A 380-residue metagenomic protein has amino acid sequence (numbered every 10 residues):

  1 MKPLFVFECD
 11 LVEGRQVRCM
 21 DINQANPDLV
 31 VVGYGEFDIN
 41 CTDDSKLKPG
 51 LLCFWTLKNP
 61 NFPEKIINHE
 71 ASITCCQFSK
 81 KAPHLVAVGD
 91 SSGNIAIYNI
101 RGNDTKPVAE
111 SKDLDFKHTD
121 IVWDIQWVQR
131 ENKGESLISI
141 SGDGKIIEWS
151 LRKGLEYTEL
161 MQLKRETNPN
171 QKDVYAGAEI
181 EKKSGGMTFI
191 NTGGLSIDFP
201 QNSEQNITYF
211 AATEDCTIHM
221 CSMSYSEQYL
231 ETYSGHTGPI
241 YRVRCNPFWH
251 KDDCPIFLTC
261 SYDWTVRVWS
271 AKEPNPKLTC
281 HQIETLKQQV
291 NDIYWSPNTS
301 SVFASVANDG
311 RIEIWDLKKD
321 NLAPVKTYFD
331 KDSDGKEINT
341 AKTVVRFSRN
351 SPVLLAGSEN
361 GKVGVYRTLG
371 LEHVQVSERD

Functional and structural regions predicted by a protein language model:
M1-G50, F54, K106-A109, E135-S136 (+16 more regions): Acidic and/or Ser/Thr-rich intrinsically disordered tails and linkers that flank eukaryotic scaffold proteins
N23-A25, S79-K81, V128-R130, P200-N202 (+3 more regions): Structural WD40 beta-propeller signal
G50-N61, I66, A71-M187, Y294-S296 (+3 more regions): Conserved, structured regulatory domains from eukaryotic proteins
D115-V122, Y233-R242, K277-Y294, N321-R349 (+1 more regions): Conserved blade-ending motifs and adjacent loop-strand segments that build the rim/top face of beta-propeller domains
K251, V268, K287-D320: Loop/turn-rich, solvent-exposed surfaces of beta-rich toroidal or solenoidal domains
